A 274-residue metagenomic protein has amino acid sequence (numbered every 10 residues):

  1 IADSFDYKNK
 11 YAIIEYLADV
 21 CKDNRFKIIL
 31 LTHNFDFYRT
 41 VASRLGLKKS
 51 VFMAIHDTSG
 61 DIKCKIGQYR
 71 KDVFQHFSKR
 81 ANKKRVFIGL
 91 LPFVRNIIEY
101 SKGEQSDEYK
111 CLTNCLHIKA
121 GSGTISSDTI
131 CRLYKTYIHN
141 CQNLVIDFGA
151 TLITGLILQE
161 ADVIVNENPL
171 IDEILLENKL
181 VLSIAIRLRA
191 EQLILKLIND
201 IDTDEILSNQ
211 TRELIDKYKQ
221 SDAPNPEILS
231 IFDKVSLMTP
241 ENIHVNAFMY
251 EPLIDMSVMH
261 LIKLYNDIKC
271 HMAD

Functional and structural regions predicted by a protein language model:
I1-D3: Short loop immediately C-terminal to the Walker-B catalytic DE motif in ABC-type ATPase nucleotide-binding domains
A12-L17: Conserved hydrophobic alpha-helix in the ABC-type ATPase nucleotide-binding domain
A18-K22: Conserved catalytic/switch belt of AAA+ P-loop NTPases
D23, R44-K49, M53-D274: Acidic, Mg2+-coordinating catalytic modules of nucleic-acid enzymes
F26-H33: Structural recognition of the conserved hydrophobic beta-strand(s) that form the central parallel beta-sheet of P-loop
N34-T40: Conserved H-loop
